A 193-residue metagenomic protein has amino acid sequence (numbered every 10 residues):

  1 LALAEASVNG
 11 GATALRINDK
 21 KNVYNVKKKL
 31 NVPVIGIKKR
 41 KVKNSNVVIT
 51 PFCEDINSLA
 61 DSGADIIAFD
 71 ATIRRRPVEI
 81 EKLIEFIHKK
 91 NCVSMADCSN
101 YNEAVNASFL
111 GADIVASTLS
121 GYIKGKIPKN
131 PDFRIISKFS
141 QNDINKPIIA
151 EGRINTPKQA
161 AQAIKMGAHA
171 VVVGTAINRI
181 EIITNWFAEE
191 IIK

Functional and structural regions predicted by a protein language model:
L1, I37-C53, V93-S99, I149-N155: Active-site mouth loops of central-metabolism enzymes
L3-R16, D61-G63: Catalytic domains of carbohydrate-active enzymes, especially glycoside hydrolases
S7, V26, L59, A107 (+3 more regions): Conserved, mostly hydrophobic/aromatic
N9, K38-V42, S62-R76, I114-K126 (+1 more regions): Glycine-rich phosphate-binding active-site loops on the catalytic face of alpha/beta enzymes
A14, P33-I35, D65-A68, V93-M95 (+3 more regions): Structural preference for beta-strand elements that scaffold enzyme active sites
R16-I35, N46-C53, A71-I87, N100-N106 (+3 more regions): Active-site-adjacent beta->alpha loops and helix N-cap segments on the catalytic face of soluble alpha/beta enzymes
L30, S62-G63, K90, L110-G111 (+2 more regions): Short, structured coil segments at secondary-structure junctions
V32-I37, F86-C92, I164-T175: Short, electropositive alpha-helical surface patch
